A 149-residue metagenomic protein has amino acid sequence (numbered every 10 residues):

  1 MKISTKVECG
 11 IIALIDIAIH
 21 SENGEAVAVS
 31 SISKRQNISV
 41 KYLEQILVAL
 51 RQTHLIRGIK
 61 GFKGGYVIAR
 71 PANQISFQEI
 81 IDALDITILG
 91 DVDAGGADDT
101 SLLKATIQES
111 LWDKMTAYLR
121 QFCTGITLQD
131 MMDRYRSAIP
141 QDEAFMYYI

Functional and structural regions predicted by a protein language model:
T5, I15-I38: N-terminal helix-turn-helix DNA-binding core of bacterial DNA-binding proteins
K34, R51-Q52: Alpha-helical residues within the helix-turn-helix
K41: Key DNA-contact positions within bacterial/archaeal DNA-binding proteins
L47-V48: Short, hydrophobic-biased segments on the C-terminal half of alpha helices that form "recognition helices"
L55-K63, V67: Beta-hairpin "wing" of winged helix-turn-helix
A72-A97: Conserved segment of winged-helix/HTH DNA-binding domains
G96-I149: C-terminal regulatory/oligomerization modules of transcriptional regulators
